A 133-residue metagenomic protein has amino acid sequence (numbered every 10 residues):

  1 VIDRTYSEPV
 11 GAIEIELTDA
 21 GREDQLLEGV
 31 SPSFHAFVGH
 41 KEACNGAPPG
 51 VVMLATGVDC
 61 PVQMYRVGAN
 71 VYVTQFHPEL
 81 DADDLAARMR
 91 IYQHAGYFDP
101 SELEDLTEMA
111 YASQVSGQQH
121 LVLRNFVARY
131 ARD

Functional and structural regions predicted by a protein language model:
V1-D24: Cysteine-nucleophile active-site neighborhood
Y6, P48, L85, M89: Short, flexible helix/strand-to-coil boundary loops that buttress conserved ligand/catalytic motifs in alpha/beta
V10-A12, D59-V62, L123: Short hydrophobic/aromatic beta-strand or adjacent loop that forms the aromatic wall/cage of a ligand/substrate-binding
E14, N70-V71: Structural motif
R22-S31, Y97-D105: Short, glycine- and charge-enriched coil/turn segments that flank and shape catalytic ligand pockets
E23-A69, F76-P78: Catalytic beta-strand/loop cores that center a nucleophilic Ser/Cys/Thr and support acyl-enzyme chemistry
R66, T74-Q75, D83-A87: A short, polar/proline- and glycine-enriched secondary-structure boundary/capping micro-motif
L80-D133: Acyltransferase
